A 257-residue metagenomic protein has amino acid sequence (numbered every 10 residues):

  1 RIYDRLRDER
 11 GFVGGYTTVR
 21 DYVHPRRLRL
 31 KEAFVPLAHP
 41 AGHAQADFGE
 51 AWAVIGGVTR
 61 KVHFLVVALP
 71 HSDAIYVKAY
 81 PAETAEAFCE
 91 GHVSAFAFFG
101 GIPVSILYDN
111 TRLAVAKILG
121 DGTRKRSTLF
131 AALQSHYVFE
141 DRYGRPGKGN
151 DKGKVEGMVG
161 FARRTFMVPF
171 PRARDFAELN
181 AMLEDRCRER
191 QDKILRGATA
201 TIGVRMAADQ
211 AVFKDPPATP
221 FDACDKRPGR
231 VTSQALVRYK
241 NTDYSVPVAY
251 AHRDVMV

Functional and structural regions predicted by a protein language model:
R1-F12: DNA-recognition alpha helix
E9, E83, L119, V168-F176: Short, polar/flexible loop-turn hinges at active-site or ligand-entry regions and domain interfaces
V13, D21-I75, E83-E90, A223-R238: Mobile-element integrase/transposase regions, centering on the N-terminal DNA-binding/Zn-coordinating module
V77-S105: Active-site beta-loop-alpha junctions of metal-dependent nucleic acid enzymes, especially the RNase H-like/DDE
A79-Y80, K117-G122: Short, solvent-exposed loop/turn segments at secondary-structure boundaries
Y108-D109, G120-D121, L129, D141-R163 (+1 more regions): RNase H-like two-metal-ion nuclease catalytic core shared by retroviral integrases and related mobile-element nucleases
V159-M256: Active-site-proximal acidic segments at structured loop/helix or strand boundaries that coordinate catalytic metals
